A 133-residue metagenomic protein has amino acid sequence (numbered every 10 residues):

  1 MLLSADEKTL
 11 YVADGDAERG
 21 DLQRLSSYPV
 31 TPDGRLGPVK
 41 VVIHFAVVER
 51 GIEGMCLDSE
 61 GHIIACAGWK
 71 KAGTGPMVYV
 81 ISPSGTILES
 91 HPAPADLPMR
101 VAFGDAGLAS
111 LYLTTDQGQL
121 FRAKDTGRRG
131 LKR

Functional and structural regions predicted by a protein language model:
M1, L10, L25-S27, P76-V78 (+1 more regions): Hydrophobic beta-strand positions in blades of beta-propellers and related beta-sheet-rich domains
M1-V12, F45-A67, P94-S110: Beta-rich, blade/repeat-based domains predominating in secreted/periplasmic proteins but also intracellular
A17-V30, R35-T86: Loop/turn-rich, solvent-exposed surfaces of beta-rich toroidal or solenoidal domains
G20, G73-T74, D96-M99, G130-L131: A short local loop/turn or secondary-structure capping micro-motif enriched for an aromatic residue
I43, P92, K124: Residue-level detector of conserved, well-ordered beta-strand and adjacent loop positions that form binding/recognition
V80-A93, R100-G104: Short basic/hydrophobic patches in alpha-helices and adjacent helix-turn junctions that form amphipathic surface motifs
P98-R133: Blade-level signature of beta-propeller repeat domains, shared across WD40, Kelch, NHL, RCC1 and BNR/Asp-box propellers
